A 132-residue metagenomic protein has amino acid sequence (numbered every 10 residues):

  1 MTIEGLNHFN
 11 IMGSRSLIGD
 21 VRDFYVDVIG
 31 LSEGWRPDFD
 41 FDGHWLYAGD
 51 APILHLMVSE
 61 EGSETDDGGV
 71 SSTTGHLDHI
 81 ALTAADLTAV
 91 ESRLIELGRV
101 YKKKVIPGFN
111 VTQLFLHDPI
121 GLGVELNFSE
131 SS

Functional and structural regions predicted by a protein language model:
M1-E4, E91-S132: Vicinal oxygen chelate
M1-R22, D78-I80, S132: N-terminal beta-strand motif that seeds the catalytic metal site of vicinal oxygen chelate
M12-I53: Core segments of cupin and vicinal oxygen chelate
G19-D23, D27, T88-E96, V100: Replace "anionic and nucleotidyl ligands
F39-G43, H76, G108-T112: Short acidic/glycine-enriched loop/turn segments that link adjacent beta-strands
F41, G62-G68: A short, acidic/glycine-rich surface segment
A51-H55, E64-T65, G121-V124: Short, charged/polar, Gly/Pro-enriched secondary-structure boundary elements
V70-E91: Mid-chain, well-packed structural core segment of small domains
